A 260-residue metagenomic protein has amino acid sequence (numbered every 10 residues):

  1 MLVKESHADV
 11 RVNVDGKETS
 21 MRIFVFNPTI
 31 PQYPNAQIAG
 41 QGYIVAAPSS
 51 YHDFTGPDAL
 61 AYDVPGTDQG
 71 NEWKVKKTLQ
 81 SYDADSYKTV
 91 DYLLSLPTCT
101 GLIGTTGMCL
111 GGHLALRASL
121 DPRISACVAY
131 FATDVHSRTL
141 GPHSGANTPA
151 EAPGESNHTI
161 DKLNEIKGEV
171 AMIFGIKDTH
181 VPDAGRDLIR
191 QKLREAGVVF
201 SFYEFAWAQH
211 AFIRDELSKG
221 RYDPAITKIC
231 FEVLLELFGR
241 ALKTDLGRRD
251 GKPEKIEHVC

Functional and structural regions predicted by a protein language model:
M1-C260: N-terminal cap/leader regions of alpha/beta-hydrolase-fold enzymes, predominantly small-molecule hydrolases
